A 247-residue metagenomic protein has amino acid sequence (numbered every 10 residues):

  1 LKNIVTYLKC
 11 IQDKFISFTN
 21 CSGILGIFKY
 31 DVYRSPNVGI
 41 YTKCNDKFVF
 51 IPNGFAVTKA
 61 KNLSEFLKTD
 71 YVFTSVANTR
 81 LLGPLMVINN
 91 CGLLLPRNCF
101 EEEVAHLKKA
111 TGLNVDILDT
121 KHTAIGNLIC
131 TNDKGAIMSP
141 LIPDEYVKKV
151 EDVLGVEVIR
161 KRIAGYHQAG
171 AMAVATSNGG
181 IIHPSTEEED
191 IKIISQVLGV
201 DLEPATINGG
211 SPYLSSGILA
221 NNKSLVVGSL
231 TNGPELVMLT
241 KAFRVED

Functional and structural regions predicted by a protein language model:
Y7, F15-F18: Aromatic (phenylalanine/tyrosine) cluster motif
F18-D247: The feature marks the mature, well-folded catalytic cores of soluble enzymes
